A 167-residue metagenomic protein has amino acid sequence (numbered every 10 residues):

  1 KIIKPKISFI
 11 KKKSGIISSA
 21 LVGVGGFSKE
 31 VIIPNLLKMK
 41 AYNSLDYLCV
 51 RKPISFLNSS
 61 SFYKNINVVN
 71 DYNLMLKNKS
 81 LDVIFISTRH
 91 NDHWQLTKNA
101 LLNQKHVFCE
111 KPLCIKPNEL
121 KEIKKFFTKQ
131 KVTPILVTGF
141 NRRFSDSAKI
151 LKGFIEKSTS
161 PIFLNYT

Functional and structural regions predicted by a protein language model:
I2-Y63: N-terminal Rossmann-like dinucleotide-binding module
I32-P34, S60-S61, L96-N99, L120-K121 (+1 more regions): Short amphipathic alpha-helical segments
M39-K40, Y63, N78-K79, Q130 (+1 more regions): Acidic-histidine catalytic/liganding microenvironments
D46, I66, D82, I162: Conserved acidic residues
L57-I66, E122-Q130: Short, conserved SAM-binding/catalytic segment of Class I S-adenosyl-L-methionine-dependent methyltransferases
N65-I66, N103-K105, Q130-I135: A short helix->loop->beta-strand "cap" motif at the edges of active sites that frequently abuts
N67-K124: Beta-loop-alpha module in the N-terminal Rossmann-like domain of NAD(P)-dependent dehydrogenases, especially those
C114-T167: A contiguous active-site-proximal alpha/beta segment in oxidoreductase catalytic domains
